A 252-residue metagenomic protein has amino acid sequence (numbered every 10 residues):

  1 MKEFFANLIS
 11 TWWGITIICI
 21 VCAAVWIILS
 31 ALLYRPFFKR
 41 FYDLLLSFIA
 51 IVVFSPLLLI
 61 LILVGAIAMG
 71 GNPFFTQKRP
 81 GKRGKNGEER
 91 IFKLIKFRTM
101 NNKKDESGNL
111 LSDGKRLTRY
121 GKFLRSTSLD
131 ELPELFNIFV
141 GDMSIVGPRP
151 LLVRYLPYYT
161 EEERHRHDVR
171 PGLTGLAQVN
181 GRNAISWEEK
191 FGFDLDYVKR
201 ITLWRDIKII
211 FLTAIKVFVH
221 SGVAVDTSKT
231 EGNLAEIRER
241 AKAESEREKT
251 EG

Functional and structural regions predicted by a protein language model:
M1-I9: Short, strongly hydrophobic alpha-helical membrane anchors
K2, A68-M69, P150: Juxtamembrane "helix exit" motif at the C-terminal ends of alpha-helical transmembrane segments in multi-pass membrane
S10, G14-N102, I209-K249: A hydrophobic, helix-centered structural microdomain
F37-R40, V53-P56, R116, S128-E134 (+1 more regions): An acidic site on a long C-lobe helix of protein kinase domains
N72-R116, T174-G192: Short, glycine-rich, amphipathic interfacial segments at transmembrane boundaries or analogous
P80, F136-G252: Hydrophobic structural segments characteristic of membrane proteins
L110-L156: Conserved, function-defining core regions and hallmark residues within catalytic/recognition domains
